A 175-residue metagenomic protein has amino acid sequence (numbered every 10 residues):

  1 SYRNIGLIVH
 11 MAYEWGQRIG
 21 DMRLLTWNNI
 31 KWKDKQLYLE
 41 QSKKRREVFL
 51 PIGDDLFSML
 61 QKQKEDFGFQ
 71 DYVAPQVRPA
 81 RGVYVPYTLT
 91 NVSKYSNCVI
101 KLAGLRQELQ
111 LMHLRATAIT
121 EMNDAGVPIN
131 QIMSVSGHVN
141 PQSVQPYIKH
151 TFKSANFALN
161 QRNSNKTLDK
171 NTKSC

Functional and structural regions predicted by a protein language model:
S1-I19, R23, R115: Basic, Lys/Arg- and aromatic-enriched nucleic-acid-binding interface segment
N4, R106-G126: Short basic/aromatic active-site micro-motif
M11-A12, L25, E121-M122, V135 (+1 more regions): Short alpha-helical segment immediately N-terminal to, or the first helix within, an HTH/HTH-like DNA-binding domain
W15-G20, L24-E65: Conserved tyrosine-mediated DNA breakage-rejoining catalytic core shared by Y-recombinases
N29-D34, R106, V127-I148, K170-S174: Short, polar N-cap/turn motifs at the start of nucleic acid-interacting alpha helices
Q41-R45, S136-Q161: Catalytic-site neighborhood detector that most strongly recognizes the C-terminal catalytic loop/helix of tyrosine
S42-K62, Q70-N97: C-terminal catalytic core of Y-nucleophile DNA break-rejoin enzymes
R78-R81, Q161-C175: C-terminal secondary-structure termini that scaffold catalytic or DNA-interacting sites
